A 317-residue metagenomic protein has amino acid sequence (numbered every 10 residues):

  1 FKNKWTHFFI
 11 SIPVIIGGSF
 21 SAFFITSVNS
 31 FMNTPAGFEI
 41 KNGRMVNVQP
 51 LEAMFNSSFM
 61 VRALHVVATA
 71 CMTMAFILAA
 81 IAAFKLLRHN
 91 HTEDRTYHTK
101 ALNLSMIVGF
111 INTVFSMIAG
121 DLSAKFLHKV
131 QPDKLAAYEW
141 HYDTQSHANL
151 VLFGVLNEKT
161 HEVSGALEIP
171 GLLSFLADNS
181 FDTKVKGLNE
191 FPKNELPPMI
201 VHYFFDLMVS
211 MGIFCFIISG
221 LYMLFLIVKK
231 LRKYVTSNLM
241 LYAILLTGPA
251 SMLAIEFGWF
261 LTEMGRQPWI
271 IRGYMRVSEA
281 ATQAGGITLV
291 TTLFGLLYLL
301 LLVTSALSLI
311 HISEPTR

Functional and structural regions predicted by a protein language model:
F1, I15-I40, M72-F76: Transmembrane-helix bundle segments that line or gate the permeation/cavity pathway in multi-pass membrane proteins
F1-I16, E93-M106, K233-Y242: Membrane-interfacial loop-to-helix junctions in multi-pass inner-membrane proteins
F23-V28, V108-A177: Aromatic-rich transmembrane-lumenal/periplasmic boundary elements in polytopic membrane proteins
S58-T69, E158-I213, T291: Individual transmembrane alpha-helix segments
V61-R62, L127-H147, E279-L299: Membrane-interface transmembrane-helix boundary segments in multi-pass integral membrane proteins
A70-A80, L207-L224, L297-S305: Hydrophobic alpha-helical transmembrane segments
P249-L293, L297: Membrane-proximal extracellular juxtamembrane segment immediately upstream of a following transmembrane helix
I310-T316: Residue-level detector of conserved catalytic or cofactor/ligand-binding positions in enzyme active sites
